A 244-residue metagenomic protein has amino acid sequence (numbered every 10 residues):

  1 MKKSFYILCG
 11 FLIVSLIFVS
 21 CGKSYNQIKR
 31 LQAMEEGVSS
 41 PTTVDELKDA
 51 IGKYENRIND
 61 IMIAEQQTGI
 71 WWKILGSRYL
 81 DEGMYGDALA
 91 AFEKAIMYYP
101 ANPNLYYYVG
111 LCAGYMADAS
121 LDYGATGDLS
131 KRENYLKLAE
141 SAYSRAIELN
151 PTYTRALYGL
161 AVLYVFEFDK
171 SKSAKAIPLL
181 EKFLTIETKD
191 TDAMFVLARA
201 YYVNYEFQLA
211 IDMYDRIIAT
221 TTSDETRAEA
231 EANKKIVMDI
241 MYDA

Functional and structural regions predicted by a protein language model:
S20-R78, E82: N-terminal leader/linker segments that initiate helical-solenoid repeat arrays
W71, L105, A156, A193 (+1 more regions): TPR alpha-solenoid repeat register
G86, L111-A142, V165-A174: Short coil/linker segments at helix-helix boundaries
D192, A200-A244: Terminal, low-structured helical/coil segments at or just beyond the last alpha-helical repeat
